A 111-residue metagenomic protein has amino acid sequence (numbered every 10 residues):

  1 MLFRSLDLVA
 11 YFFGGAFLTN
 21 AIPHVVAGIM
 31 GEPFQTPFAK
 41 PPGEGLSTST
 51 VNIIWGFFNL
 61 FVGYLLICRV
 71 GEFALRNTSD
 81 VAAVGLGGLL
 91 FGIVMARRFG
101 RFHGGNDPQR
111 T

Functional and structural regions predicted by a protein language model:
M1-L2: Short, small-residue-biased leader/transition segments that mark boundaries at the very start of proteins
L6-Y11, V51-W55, S79-L86: Alpha-helical transmembrane segments of integral membrane proteins
L18-T19, P23, N59, L90-F91 (+1 more regions): Alpha-helical transmembrane segments of multipass membrane proteins
H24-S47: Membrane-helix boundary/interface segments in integral membrane proteins
V26-F34, V70, A74, R98 (+1 more regions): Membrane-interfacial segments
N52-L66: Core segments of transmembrane alpha-helices that mediate helix-helix packing or line hydrophobic substrate/ligand
G63-A82: Membrane-helix boundary connector in multi-pass membrane proteins
V81-T111: Alpha-helical transmembrane segments and their immediate juxtamembrane interface regions
